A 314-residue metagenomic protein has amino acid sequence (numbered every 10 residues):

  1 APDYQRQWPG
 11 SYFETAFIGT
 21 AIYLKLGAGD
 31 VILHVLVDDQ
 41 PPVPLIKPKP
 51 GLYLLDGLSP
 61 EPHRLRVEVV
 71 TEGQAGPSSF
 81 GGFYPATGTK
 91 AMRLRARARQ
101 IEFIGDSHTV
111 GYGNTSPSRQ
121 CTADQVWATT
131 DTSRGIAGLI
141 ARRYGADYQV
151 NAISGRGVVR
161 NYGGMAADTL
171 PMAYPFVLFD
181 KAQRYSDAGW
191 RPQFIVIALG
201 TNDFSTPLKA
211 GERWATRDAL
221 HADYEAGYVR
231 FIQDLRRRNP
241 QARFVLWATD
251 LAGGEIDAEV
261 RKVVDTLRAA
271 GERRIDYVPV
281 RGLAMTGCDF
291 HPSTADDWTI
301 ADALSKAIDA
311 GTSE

Functional and structural regions predicted by a protein language model:
A1-I104, H108-T129: N-terminal secretory targeting modules
Q7-S11, A75-P77, R119-R217, L251-A258 (+2 more regions): Conserved SGNH/GDSL esterase-like catalytic core that processes O-acyl groups on lipids and polysaccharides
A91-L94, D180-R191, Q233-N239, A310-E314: Surface-exposed acidic, glycine-flexible loop patches that form ligand/cofactor-binding and adhesion interfaces
Q100-I104, T109, Y148-A152, Q193-A198 (+2 more regions): Structural recognition of the beta-strand scaffold that forms the well-ordered cores of secreted hydrolase catalytic
T109, G145, Q149, G200 (+4 more regions): Sec-exported extracytoplasmic/periplasmic mature domains
R134, G138, R142, A222 (+6 more regions): Solvent-exposed, polar/charged alpha-helical surfaces in well-ordered, non-transmembrane soluble domains, broadly
A198-D203, F231-R261: Active-site segments of SGNH/GDSL-like serine hydrolases that catalyze O-acetyl group transfer/hydrolysis on lipids
T249-E314: Catalytic His-Asp segment of secreted/periplasmic serine-dependent ester chemistry enzymes
